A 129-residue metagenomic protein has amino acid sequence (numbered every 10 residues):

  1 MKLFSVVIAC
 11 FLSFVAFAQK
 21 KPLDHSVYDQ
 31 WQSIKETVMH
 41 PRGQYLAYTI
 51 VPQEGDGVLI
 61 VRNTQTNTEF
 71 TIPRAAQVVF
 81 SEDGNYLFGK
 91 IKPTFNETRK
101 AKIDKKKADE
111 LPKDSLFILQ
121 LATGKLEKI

Functional and structural regions predicted by a protein language model:
M1-L23: Bacterial Sec-dependent N-terminal signal peptides
Q19-I129: Beta-propeller folds
